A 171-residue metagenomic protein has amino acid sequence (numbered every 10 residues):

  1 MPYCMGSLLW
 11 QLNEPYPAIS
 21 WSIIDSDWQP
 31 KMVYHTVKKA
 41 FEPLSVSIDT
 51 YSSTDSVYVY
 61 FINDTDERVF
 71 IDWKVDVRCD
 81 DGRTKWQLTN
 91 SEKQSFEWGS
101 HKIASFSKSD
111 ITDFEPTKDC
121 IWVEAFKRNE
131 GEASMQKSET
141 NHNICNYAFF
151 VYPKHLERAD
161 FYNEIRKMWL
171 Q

Functional and structural regions predicted by a protein language model:
M1-Q171: Carbohydrate-binding surfaces of carbohydrate-active enzymes
